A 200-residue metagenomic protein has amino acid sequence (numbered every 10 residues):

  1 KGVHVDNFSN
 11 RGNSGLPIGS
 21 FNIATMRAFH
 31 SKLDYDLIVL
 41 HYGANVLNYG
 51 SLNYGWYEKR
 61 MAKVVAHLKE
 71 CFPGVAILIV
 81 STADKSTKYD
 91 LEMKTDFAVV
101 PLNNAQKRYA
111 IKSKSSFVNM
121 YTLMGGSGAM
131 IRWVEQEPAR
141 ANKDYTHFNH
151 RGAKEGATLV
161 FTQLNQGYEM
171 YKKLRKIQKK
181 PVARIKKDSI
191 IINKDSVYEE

Functional and structural regions predicted by a protein language model:
K1-K63, E70, H147-F148, I190-E199: Conserved SGNH/GDSL esterase-like catalytic core that processes O-acyl groups on lipids and polysaccharides
D6, L78, S116-V118: Hydrophobic/aromatic beta-strand patches that form the interior of the parallel beta-sheet core in alpha/beta enzyme
L40, I79-V80: Structural beta-sheet core signal
G43-A44, T82-D84: Histidine- and/or cysteine-centered catalytic micro-motif in compact active-site loops
M61-A66, N103, K107: Generic structural signal for well-ordered alpha-helices, preferentially at hydrophobic/aromatic core positions
F72-A76: A short helix->loop->beta-strand "cap" motif at the edges of active sites that frequently abuts
D84-E200: Catalytic His-Asp segment of secreted/periplasmic serine-dependent ester chemistry enzymes
